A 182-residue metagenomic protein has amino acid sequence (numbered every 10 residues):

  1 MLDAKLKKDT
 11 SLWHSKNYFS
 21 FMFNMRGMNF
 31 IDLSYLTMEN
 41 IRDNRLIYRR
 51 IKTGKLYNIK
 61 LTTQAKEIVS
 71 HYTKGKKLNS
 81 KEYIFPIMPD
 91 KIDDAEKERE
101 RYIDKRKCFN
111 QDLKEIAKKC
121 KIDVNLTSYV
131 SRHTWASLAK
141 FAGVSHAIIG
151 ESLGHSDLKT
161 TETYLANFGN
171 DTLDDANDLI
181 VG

Functional and structural regions predicted by a protein language model:
M1, K60-T63, E67, H71-T73 (+1 more regions): DNA/chromatin major-groove-contacting recognition/catalytic segments
M1-D3, K55-T62, N79-E82: DNA breakage-rejoining catalytic core of tyrosine-based enzymes
M1-F30: Basic, Lys/Arg- and aromatic-enriched nucleic-acid-binding interface segment
D3-L12, L78, N110-E151: Short, basic (Lys/Arg/His-rich) helix/loop patches that form interaction surfaces in the mid-to-C-terminal regions
M25, Y35-T73: Conserved tyrosine-mediated DNA breakage-rejoining catalytic core shared by Y-recombinases
E39-I47, I122-V124, V144-T163: Short, polar N-cap/turn motifs at the start of nucleic acid-interacting alpha helices
R50-G54, K91, L153-D178: Catalytic-site neighborhood detector that most strongly recognizes the C-terminal catalytic loop/helix of tyrosine
T62-D123: Active-site/catalytic core of tyrosine-dependent DNA strand-transfer enzymes
